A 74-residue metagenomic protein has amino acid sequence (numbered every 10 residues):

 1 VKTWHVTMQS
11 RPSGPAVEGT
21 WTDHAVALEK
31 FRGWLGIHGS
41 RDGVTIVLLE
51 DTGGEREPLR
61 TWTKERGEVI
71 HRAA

Functional and structural regions predicted by a protein language model:
V1-A16: Short aromatic-glycine-(Arg/Gly/Cys) micro-motifs in beta-strand/loop hairpins
T7-Q9, T22, L49: A structural detector for beta-sheet-dominated domains
S13-G19, G54-L59: Surface-exposed loop/edge segments in extracytoplasmic proteins
V17-T22, T63-E65: Solvent-exposed serine/threonine-rich low-complexity stretches and specific carbohydrate-binding patches
W21-T45: A short, charged, amphipathic alpha-helix used as a generic interaction element across diverse proteins
G36-A74: Short, mixed-charge low-complexity intrinsically disordered segments
